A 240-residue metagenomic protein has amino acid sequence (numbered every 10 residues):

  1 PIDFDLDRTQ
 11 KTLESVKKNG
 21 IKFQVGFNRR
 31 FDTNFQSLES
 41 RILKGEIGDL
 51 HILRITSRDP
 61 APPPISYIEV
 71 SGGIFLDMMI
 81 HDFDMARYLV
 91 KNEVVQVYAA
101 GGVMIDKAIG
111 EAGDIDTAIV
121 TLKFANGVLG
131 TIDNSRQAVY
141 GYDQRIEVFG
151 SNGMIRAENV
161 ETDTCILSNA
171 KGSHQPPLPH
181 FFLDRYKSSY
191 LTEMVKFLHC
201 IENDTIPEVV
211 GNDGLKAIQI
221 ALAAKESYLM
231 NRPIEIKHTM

Functional and structural regions predicted by a protein language model:
P1-R30, G45: Beta-strand-loop-alpha-helix segment that lines the small-molecule cofactor/substrate pocket of alpha/beta enzymes
R8-L13, K18, A125, F197-M240: C-terminal helix-rich "cap/oligomerization" subdomain common to oxidoreductases
T9, F35, D82-F83, L191-V195 (+1 more regions): A general structural signal for well-ordered alpha-helical segments in protein cores
L13-K22, Q36-L50, F149-G150: Basic phosphate/pyrophosphate-binding loop/patch that engages nucleotide-derived ligands
K22-Q24, R54, Y98, T131 (+1 more regions): Structural detector of well-ordered beta-strand residues that form the stable sheet scaffold of enzyme domains
I52-I55, S189-K196: Generic alpha-helical secondary structure signal
I65-L129, S135-Y140, N212: Rossmann-like dinucleotide-binding domain that binds NAD(P)(H)
A108-D114, A125-T192, V210: NAD(P)-dinucleotide binding in Rossmann-like oxidoreductases
